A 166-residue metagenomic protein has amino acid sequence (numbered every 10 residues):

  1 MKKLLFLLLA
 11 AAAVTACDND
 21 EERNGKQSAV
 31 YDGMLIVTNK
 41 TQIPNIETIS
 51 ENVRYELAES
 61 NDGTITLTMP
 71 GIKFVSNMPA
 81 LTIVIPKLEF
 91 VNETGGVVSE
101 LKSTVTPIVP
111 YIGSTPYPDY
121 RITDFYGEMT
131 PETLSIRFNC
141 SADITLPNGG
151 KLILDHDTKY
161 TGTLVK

Functional and structural regions predicted by a protein language model:
M1-L4: Positively charged n-region of N-terminal signal peptides that target proteins for export
A13-A16: C-terminal motif of bacterial Sec signal peptides marking the signal peptidase cleavage site
D18-D20: Bacterial signal peptide processing site
R23-K166: First exposed extracellular module after export/assembly in secreted or surface-exposed proteins
